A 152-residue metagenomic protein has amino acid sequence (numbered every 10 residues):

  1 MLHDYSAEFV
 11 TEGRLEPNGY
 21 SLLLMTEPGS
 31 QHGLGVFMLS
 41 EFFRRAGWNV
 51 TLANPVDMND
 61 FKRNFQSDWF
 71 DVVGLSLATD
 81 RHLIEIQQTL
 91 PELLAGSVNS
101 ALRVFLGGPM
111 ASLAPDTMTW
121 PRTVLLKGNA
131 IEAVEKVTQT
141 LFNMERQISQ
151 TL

Functional and structural regions predicted by a protein language model:
M1-V36: Long amphipathic N-terminal alpha/beta scaffold segment
E27, P55, P109: Cofactor-binding loop segments of dinucleotide-utilizing enzymes, especially the Rossmann-like FAD- and NAD(P)+-binding
F37-T51: Short helix-loop-beta junction
M38-F42, T89-L93, R122: Short, solvent-exposed amphipathic alpha-helical segments in soluble enzyme and RNA/protein-processing domains
R45-G47, N99-A101, W120-P121: Short, well-ordered coil/turn elements that cap or connect secondary structure elements
L52-A53, L106: A structural preference for short, hydrophobic beta-strand core positions in alpha/beta folds
M58-T117: Cofactor-cradling patches in redox/metallo enzymes
F105-L152: Peripheral docking tails and interdomain loops at the edges of cofactor- or intermediate-handling domains
